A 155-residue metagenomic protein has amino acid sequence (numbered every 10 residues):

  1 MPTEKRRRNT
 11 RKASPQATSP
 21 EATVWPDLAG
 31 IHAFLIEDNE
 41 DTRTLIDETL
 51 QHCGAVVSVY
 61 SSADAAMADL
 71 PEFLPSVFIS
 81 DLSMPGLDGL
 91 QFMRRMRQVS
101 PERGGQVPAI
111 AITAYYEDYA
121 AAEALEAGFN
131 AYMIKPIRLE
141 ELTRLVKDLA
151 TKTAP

Functional and structural regions predicted by a protein language model:
M1-F34, E40, R103, E140-P155: Non-catalytic signal-transmission and effector/linker regions of two-component phosphorelay proteins
T44-H52: Charged docking surfaces used in two-component/phosphorelay signaling
V59-V77, A122: Acidic, metal-coordinating helix/loop segments flanking the phosphotransfer/catalytic sites of two-component signaling
S62, D88-R94: Acidic catalytic/metal-coordinating carboxylates
S80-D81: Active-site T/S-Asp motif of two-component receiver
M84: Receiver (REC) domain active-site loop signature in two-component systems and cognate sites in sensor histidine kinases
Q91, Y115-M133, R144: Alpha4 helix (beta4-alpha4-beta5 surface) of REC/receiver domains from two-component response regulators
I110-I112: Hydrophobic/aromatic residues positioned on beta-strands within the core alpha/beta folds
